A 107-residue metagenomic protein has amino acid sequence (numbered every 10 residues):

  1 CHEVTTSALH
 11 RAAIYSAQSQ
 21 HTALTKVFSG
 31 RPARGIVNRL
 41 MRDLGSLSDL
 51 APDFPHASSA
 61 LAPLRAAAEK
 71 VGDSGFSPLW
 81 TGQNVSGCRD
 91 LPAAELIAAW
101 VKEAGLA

Functional and structural regions predicted by a protein language model:
C1-A107: Conserved active-site-proximal phosphate/metal-binding subdomains
